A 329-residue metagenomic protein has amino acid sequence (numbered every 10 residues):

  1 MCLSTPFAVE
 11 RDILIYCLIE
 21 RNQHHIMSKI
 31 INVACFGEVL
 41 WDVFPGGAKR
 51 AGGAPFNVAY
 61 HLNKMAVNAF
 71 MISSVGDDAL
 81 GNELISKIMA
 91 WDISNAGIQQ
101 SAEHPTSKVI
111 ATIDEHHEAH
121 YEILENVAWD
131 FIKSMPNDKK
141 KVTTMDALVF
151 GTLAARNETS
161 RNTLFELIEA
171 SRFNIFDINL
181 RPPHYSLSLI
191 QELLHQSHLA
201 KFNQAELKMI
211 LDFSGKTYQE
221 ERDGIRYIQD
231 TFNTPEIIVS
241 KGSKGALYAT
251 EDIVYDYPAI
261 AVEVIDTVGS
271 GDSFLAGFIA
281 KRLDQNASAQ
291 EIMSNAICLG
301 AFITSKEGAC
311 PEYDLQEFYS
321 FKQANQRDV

Functional and structural regions predicted by a protein language model:
C2-S4, L14: Intrinsically disordered, low-complexity segments enriched in serine/proline and basic residues
T5, M27-N32, Y218-V329: Conserved phosphate-binding/catalytic region of the ribokinase-like
E10-D12: A cross-taxon signal for low-complexity, glycine/charged-rich
Y16-S94, V264, V329: Glycine-rich phosphate/adenosyl-contacting loop at the front of the ribokinase-like
L62, N203, G271: Short, conserved phosphate/pyrophosphate- and ester-handling motifs at nucleotide-, phospho-/glycolipid
N68-T152, A170, Y319-V329: Conserved N-terminal subdomain of the carbohydrate kinase-like
A147, G151-R222, G245: Conserved beta-alpha-beta core of the PfkB/ribokinase-like small-molecule kinase fold
